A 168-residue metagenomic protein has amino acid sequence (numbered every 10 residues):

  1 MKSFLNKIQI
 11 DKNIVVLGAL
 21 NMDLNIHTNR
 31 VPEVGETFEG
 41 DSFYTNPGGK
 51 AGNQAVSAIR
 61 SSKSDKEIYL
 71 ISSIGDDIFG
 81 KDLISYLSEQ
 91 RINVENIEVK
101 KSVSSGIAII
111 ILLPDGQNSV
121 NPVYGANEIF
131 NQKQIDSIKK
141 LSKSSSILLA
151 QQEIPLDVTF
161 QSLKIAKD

Functional and structural regions predicted by a protein language model:
M1-S73, I78-K81, S85-S88, I92: Glycine-rich phosphate/adenosyl-contacting loop at the front of the ribokinase-like
K2-L20, S85-V99, I111-D168: Ribokinase/PfkB-type carbohydrate-kinase core domain
K101-V103: Short, glycine-/polar-rich solvent-exposed loops and beta-turns at beta-strand/coil boundaries
S105-A108: Short alpha-helix plus adjacent loop in nuclease-associated cores
